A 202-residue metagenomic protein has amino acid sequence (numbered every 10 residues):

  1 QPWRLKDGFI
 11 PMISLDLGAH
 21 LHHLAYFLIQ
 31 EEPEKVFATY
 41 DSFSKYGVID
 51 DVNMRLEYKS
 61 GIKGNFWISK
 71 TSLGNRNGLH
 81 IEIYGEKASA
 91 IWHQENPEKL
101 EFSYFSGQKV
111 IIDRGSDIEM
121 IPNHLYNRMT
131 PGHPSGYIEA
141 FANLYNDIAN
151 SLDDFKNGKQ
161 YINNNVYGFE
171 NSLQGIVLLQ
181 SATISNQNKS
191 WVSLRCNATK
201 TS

Functional and structural regions predicted by a protein language model:
Q1-Y46, N53, L100, K189: Predominantly a Rossmann-like dinucleotide-binding segment in NAD(P)-dependent oxidoreductases
D16, G78, Y167: Residue-level signal for the nucleotide or nucleotide-sugar donor/cofactor binding architecture
L21-H22, L144-A149, L179: A general structural signal for well-ordered alpha-helical segments in protein cores
Q30-V36, D41-A88, Q94-E98: Glycine-rich, aromatic-lined ligand/substrate-binding cores of catalytic and carbohydrate-binding domains
N53-Y58, K87-V166, T201-S202: C-terminal glycine/acidic-rich active-site capping loop/insertion
T183-S202: C-terminal capping/lid region of NAD(P)-dependent oxidoreductase domains
